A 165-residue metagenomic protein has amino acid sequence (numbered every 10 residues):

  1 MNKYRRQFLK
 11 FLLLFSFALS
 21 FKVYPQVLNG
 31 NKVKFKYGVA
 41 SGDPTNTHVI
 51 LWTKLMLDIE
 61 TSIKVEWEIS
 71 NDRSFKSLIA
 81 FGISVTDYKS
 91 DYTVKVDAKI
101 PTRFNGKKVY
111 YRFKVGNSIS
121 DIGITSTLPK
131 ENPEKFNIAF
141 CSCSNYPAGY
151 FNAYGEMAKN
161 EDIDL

Functional and structural regions predicted by a protein language model:
M1-S16: N-terminal secretory signal peptides and thylakoid transit peptides that target proteins across membranes
Y4-R5, F21, T53: Short, intrinsically disordered low-complexity segments
L19-G30: Bacterial Sec-dependent signal peptides at the C-terminal "C-region" and cleavage site
L28-L165: Divalent metal-dependent phosphoesterase catalytic cores across multiple superfamilies
